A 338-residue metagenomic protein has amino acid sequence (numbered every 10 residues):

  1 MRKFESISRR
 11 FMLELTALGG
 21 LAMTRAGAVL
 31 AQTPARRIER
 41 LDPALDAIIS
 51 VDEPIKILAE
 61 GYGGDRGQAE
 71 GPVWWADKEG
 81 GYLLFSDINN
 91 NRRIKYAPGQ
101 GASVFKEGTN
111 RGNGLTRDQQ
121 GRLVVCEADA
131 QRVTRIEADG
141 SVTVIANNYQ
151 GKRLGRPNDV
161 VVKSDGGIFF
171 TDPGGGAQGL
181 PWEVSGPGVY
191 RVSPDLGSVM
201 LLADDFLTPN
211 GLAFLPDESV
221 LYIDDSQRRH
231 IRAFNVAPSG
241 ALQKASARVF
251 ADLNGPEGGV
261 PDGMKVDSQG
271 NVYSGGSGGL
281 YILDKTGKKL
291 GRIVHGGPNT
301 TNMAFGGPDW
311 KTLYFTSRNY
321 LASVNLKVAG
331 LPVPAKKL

Functional and structural regions predicted by a protein language model:
R2-G19: N-terminal secretory signal peptides and thylakoid transit peptides that target proteins across membranes
Q32-P54: Blade/loop signatures of beta-propeller domains
K56-E60, A102-K106, T143-Y149, S198-A203 (+2 more regions): A short beta-strand motif characteristic of beta-propeller blades
G61-G81, G108-E127, R132, Q150-F170 (+4 more regions): Beta-rich, blade/repeat-based domains predominating in secreted/periplasmic proteins but also intracellular
N89, D129, A177-G186, S226-Q227: Short, solvent-exposed loop/turn segments at conserved positions within beta-propeller repeat blades
R92-I94, R132-T134, G188-Y190, H230-R232 (+2 more regions): A short loop-to-beta-strand structural motif that recurs across blades of beta-propeller domains
F234-L242, L326-L331: Short loop/turn segments immediately following beta-strands, especially the blade-tip and inter-blade linker loops
G306-L338: Blade-level signature of beta-propeller repeat domains, shared across WD40, Kelch, NHL, RCC1 and BNR/Asp-box propellers
